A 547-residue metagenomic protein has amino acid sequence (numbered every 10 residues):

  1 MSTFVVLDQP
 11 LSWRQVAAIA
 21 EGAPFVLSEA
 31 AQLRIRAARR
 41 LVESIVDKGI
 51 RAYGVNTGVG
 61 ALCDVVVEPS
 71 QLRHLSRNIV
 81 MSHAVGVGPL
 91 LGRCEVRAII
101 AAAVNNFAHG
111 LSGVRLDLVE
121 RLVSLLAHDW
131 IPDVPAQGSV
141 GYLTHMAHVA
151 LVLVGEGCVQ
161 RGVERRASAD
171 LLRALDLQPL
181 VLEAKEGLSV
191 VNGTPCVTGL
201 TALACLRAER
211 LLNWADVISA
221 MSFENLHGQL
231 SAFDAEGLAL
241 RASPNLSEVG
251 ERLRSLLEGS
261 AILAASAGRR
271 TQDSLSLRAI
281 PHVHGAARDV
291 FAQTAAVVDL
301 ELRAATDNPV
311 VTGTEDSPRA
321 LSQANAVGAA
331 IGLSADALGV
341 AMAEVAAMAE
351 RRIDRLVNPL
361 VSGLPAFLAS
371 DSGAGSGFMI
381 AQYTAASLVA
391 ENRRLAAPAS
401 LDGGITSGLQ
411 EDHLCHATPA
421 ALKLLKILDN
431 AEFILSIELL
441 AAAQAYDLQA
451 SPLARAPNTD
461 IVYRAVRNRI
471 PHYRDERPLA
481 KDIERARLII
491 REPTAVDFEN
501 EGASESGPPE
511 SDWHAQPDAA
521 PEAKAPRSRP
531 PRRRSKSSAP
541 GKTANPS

Functional and structural regions predicted by a protein language model:
M1-G49, S76-V134, E236-A239: Glycine-rich, flexible loop motifs
S2-R34, A38-V46, L72, M146-A147 (+3 more regions): C-terminal auxiliary extensions adjacent to catalytic cores
Y53-L75, S82-N105, D133-V154, V163-E164 (+2 more regions): FAD-binding core of FAD-dependent oxidoreductases, characterized by glycine-rich FAD pyrophosphate-binding loops
V104-A108, S124-P132, V140, G155-C158 (+2 more regions): Alpha-helix capping at helix-to-loop junctions
